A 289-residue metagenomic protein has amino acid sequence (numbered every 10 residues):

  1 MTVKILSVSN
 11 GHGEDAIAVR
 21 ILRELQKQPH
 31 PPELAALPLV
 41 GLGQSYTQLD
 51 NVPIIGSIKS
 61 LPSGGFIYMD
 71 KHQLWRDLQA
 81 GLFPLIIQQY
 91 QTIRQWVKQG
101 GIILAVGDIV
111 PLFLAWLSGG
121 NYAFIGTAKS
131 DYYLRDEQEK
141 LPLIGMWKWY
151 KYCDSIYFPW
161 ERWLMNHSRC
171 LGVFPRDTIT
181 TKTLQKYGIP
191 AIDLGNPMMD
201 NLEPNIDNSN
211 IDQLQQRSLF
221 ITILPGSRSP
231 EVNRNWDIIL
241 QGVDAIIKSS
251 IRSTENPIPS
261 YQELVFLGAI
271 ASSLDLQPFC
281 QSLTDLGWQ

Functional and structural regions predicted by a protein language model:
L6-P204, S227, D285: Active-site and donor-binding regions of nucleotide-sugar-utilizing enzymes
V8-I17, P197-M199, I206-S250, S260-L274: Active-site donor-nucleotide binding/catalytic segment of nucleotide-sugar enzymes
L25-P29, V243, I247-S250, G287: Structural signal for hydrophobic packing residues in well-ordered secondary-structure cores of soluble enzyme domains
T47, P204, R234, Q277-Q281: Short, well-ordered secondary-structure micro-motifs
F279-Q289: Nucleotide-activated donor-binding/catalytic signature segment of Leloir-type glycosyltransferases, i.e., the conserved
